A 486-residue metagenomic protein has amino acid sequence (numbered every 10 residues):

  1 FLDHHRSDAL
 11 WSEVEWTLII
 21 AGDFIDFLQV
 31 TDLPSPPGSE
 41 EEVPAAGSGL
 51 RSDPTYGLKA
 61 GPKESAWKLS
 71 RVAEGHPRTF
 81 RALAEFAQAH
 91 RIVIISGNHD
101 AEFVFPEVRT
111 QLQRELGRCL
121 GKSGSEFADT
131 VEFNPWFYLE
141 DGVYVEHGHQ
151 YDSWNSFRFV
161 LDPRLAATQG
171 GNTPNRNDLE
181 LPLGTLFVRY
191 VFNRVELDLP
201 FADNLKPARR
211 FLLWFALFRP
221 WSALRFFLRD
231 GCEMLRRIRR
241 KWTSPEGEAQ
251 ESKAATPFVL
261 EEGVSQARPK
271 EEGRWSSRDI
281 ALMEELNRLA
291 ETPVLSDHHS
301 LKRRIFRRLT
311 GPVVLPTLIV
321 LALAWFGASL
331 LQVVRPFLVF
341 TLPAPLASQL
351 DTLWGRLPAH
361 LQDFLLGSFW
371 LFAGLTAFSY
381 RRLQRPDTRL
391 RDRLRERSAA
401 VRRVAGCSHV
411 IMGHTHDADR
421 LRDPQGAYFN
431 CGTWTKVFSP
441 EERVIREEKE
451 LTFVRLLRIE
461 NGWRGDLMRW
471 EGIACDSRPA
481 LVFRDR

Functional and structural regions predicted by a protein language model:
F1-R486: Extended recognition/assembly regions associated with phosphoester-bond processing machinery
